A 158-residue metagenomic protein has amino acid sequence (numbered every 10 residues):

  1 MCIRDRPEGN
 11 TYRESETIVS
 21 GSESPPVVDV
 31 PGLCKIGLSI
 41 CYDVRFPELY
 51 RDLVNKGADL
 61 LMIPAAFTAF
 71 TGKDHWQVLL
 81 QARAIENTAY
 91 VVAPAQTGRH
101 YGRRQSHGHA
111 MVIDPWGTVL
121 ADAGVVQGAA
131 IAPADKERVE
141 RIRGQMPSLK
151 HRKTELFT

Functional and structural regions predicted by a protein language model:
R4-K56, A69-V78, R141-S148: Active-site catalytic loop in hydrolytic enzyme cores
V27-D29, V112, I131-P133: Short, well-ordered beta-strand micro-motif
P31-L33, P115-G117, D135-E137: Short loop segments at secondary-structure junctions
K35, R45-A130: CN hydrolase (nitrilase-like) catalytic-core segments centered on the catalytic cysteine and neighboring Lys/Glu
E137-T158: A short C-terminal boundary segment appended to hydrolase-like catalytic domains
